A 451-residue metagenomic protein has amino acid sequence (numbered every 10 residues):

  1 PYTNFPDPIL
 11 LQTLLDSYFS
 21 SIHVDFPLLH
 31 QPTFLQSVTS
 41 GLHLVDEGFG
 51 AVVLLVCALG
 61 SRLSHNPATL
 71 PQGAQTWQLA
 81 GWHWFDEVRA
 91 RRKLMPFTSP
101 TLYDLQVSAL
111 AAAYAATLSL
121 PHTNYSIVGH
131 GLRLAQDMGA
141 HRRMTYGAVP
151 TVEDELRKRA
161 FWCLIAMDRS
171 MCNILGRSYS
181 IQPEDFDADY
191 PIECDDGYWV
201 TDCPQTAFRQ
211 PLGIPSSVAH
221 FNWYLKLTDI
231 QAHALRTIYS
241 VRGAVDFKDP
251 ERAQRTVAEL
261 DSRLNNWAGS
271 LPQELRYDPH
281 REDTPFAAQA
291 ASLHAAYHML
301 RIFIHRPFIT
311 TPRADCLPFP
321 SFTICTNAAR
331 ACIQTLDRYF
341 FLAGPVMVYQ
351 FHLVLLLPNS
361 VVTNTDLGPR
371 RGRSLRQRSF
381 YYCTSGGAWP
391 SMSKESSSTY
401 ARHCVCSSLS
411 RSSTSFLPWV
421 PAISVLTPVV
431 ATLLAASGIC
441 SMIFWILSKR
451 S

Functional and structural regions predicted by a protein language model:
P1, D196-A207: Charged, glycine/proline-rich intrinsically disordered loops and linkers
Y2-Q12, Q36-C57, R62, L70-D185 (+3 more regions): Extended, leucine-rich alpha-helical cores of fungal transcription factors
S17, D25-S37: Eukaryotic beta-rich interaction modules
P27, A268-L275: Short secondary-structure junctions
R142-R143, C172-L175, Y179-P183, E274-Y277 (+2 more regions): Acidic/polar loop patches that form or flank catalytic/metal-binding clefts of enzymes that bind anionic ligands
C194, R255, E259, G269 (+1 more regions): C-terminal, low-complexity intrinsically disordered regions in eukaryotic proteins
